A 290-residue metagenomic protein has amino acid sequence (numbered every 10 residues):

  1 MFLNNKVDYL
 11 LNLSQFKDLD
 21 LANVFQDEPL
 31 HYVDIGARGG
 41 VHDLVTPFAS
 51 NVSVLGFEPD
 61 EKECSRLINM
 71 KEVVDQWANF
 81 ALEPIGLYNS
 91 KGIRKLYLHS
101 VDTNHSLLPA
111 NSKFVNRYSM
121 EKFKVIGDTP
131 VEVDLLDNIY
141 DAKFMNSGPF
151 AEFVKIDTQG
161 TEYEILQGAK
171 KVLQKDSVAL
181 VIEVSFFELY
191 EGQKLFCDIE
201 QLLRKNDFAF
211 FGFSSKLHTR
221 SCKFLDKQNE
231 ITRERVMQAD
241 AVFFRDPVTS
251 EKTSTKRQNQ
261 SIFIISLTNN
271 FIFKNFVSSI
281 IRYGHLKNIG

Functional and structural regions predicted by a protein language model:
M1-G290: Phosphate/nucleotide-binding beta-alpha loop and adjacent structural elements of enzyme active sites
